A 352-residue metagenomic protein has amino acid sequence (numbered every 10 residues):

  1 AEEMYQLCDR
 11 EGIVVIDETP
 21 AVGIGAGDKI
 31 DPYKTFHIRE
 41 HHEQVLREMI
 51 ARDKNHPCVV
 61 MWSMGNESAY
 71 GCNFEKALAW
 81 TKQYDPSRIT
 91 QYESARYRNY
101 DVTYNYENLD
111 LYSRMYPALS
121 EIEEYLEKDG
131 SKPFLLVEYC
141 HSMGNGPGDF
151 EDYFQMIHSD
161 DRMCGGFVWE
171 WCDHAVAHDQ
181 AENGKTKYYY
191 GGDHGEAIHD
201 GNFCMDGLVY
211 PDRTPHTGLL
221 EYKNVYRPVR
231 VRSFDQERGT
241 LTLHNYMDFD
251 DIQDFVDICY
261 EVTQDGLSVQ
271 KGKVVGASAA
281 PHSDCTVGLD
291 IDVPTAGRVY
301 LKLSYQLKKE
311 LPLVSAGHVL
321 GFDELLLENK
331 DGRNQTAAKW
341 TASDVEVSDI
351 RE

Functional and structural regions predicted by a protein language model:
A1-T242, Y246-D254, C259-S268: Extended substrate-binding grooves/exosites of carbohydrate-active enzymes
T19, G272-V274, D323: Short hydrophobic alpha-helix segments
Q236, Q253, A280-D284, P294-A296 (+2 more regions): Surface-exposed coil/turn segments at beta-strand junctions on protein surfaces, enriched
D257, R298-K302: Short, conserved beta-strand segments of beta-strand-rich sandwich/propeller modules, principally
D265-G297, Y305-Q306: Intrinsically disordered, low-complexity Pro/Gly/Ser/Thr-rich segments with frequent PxxP/GP/PP motifs and embedded
K302, L307, D331-E352: Beta-strand-rich N-terminal accessory domains
E310-K339: Short beta-strand elements
